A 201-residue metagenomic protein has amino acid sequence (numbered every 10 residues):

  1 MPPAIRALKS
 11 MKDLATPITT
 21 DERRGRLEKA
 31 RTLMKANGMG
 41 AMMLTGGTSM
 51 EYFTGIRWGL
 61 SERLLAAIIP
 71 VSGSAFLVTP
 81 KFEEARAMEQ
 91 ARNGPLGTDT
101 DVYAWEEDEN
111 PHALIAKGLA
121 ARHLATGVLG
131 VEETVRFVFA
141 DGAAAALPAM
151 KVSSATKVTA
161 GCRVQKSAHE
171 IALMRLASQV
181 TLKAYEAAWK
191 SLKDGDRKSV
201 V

Functional and structural regions predicted by a protein language model:
M1-K183: A composition/biophysics-driven feature that prefers long, compositionally simple stretches
D21, D196-R197: Residue-level marker of alpha-helix boundaries and capping positions
E186-D196: C-terminal helix-coil-helix/basic helical segment that borders enzyme active sites and/or dimer interfaces and provides
V200-V201: Conserved small/polar residues in nucleotide/adenosyl-binding loops
